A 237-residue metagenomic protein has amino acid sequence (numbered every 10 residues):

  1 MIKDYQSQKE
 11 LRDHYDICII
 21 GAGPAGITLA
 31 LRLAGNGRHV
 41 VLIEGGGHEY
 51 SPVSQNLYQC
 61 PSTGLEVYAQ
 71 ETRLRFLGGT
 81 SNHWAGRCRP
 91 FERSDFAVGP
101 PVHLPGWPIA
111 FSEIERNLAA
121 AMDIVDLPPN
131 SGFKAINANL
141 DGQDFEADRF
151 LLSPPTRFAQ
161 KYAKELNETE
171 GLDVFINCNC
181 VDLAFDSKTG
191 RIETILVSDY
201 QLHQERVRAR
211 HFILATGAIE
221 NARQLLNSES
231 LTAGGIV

Functional and structural regions predicted by a protein language model:
M1-I17, G35-N36: Extreme N-terminal leader/targeting segments of oxidoreductases
I17-I19, V40, F212: Conserved hydrophobic helix-helix packing surfaces used for dimerization/oligomerization
C18-T28, R32: Conserved beta-strand->loop/alpha-helix structural units within folded catalytic cores of enzymes with alpha/beta
G21-P24, G45, T216: Glycine-rich Rossmann-fold phosphate-binding loop(s) that bind the pyrophosphate of adenine dinucleotide cofactors
A34-Q55: Glycine-rich FAD pyrophosphate-binding loop
G35, Q70, L183, L196-V237: Glycine-rich loop(s) and the adjacent beta-strand/alpha-helix scaffold that form part
Q59-N130: Redox-cofactor-proximal catalytic regions of oxidoreductases
P100-H103, W107-I192, H203: Conserved redox-cofactor binding core of oxidoreductases
